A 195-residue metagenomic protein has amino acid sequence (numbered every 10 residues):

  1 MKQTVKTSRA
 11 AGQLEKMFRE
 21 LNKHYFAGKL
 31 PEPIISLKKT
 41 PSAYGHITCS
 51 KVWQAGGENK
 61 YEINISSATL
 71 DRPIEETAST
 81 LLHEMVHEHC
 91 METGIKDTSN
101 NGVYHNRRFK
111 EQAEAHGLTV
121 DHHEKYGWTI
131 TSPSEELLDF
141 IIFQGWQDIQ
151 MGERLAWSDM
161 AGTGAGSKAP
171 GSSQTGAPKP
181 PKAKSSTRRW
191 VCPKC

Functional and structural regions predicted by a protein language model:
K2-I63, S67-D71, E92-C195: Metalloprotease/metallohydrolase-associated module, dominated by Zn2+-dependent proteases
A78-S79, K110: An amphipathic alpha-helix signature
S79-E92: Active-site recognition of the HExxH zinc-binding catalytic motif
